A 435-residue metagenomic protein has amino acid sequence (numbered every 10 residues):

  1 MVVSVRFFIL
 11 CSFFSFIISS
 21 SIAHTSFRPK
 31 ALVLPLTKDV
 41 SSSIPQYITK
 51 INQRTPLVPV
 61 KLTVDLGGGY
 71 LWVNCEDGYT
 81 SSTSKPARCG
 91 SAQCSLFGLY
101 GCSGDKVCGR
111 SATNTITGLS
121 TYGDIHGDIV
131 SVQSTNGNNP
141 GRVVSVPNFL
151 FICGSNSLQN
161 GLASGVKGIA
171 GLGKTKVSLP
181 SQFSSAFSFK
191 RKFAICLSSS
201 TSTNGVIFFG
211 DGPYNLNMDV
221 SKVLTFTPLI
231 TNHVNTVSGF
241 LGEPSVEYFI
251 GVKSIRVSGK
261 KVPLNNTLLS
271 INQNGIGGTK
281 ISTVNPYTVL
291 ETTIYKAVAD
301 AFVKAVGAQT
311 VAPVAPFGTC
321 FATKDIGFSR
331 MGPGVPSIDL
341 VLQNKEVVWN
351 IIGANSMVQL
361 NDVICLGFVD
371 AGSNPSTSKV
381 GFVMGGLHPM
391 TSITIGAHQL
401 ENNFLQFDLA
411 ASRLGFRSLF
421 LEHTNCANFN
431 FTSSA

Functional and structural regions predicted by a protein language model:
V2-F7, S15-T25, D39, S43-P45 (+9 more regions): Aspartic protease catalytic domain
R28-V33, K38, T80-V107, F420-A435: Extracellular/luminal ectodomains of metazoan preproproteins built from arrays of small disulfide-bonded modules
S42-L162: Signature of the N-terminal lobe/flap region of pepsin-like aspartyl proteases
G68-L71, G78, L158, V177 (+2 more regions): Solvent-exposed loop/turn segments at secondary-structure junctions within structured extracellular/periplasmic domains
W72-N74, G168-L179, L290, S392-G396: Short beta-strand-centered segments at strand-helix junctions
D77-Y79, N136-G137, T201, P213-Y214 (+1 more regions): Acidic glycine-/aspartate-rich tracts in secreted/extracellular proteins
G78-L99, R191, V220-L229, A297-F317: Cytochrome P450 catalytic domain signature, combining two hallmark sequence patches
D124-S134, R142-G259, T279: Eukaryotic endomembrane system proteins
